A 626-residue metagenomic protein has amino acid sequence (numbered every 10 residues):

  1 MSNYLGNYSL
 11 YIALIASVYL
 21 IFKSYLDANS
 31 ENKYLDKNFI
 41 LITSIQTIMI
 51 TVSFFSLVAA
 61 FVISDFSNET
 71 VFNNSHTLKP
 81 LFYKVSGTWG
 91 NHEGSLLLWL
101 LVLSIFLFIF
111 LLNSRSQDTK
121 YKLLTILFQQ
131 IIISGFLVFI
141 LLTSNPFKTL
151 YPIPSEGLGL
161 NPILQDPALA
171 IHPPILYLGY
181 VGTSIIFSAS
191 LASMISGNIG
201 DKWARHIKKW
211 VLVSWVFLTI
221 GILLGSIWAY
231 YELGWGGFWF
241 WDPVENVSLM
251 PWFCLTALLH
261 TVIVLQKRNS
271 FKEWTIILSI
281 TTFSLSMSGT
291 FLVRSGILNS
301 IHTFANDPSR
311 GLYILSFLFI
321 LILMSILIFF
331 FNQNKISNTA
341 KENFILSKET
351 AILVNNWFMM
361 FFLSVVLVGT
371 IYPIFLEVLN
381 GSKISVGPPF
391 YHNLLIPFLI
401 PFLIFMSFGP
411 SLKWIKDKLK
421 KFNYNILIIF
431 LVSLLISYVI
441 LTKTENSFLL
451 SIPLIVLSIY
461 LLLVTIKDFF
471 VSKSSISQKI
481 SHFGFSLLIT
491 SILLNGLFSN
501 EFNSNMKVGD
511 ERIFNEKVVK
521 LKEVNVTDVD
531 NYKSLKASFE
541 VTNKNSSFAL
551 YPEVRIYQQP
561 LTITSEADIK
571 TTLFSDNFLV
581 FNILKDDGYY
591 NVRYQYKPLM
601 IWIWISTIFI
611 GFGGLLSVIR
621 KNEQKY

Functional and structural regions predicted by a protein language model:
M1-S9, N32-K37, A59-E93, N145-P173 (+8 more regions): Membrane-interface interhelical loops and short amphipathic "cap" helices that link adjacent transmembrane segments
M1-Y34, I50-V52, N68, P243-F253 (+5 more regions): Contiguous transmembrane helix-bundle modules in multi-pass membrane proteins
Y11-F22, A28, S95-L150, P154-S226 (+1 more regions): A conserved hydrophobic secondary-structure block that centers on an alpha-helix together with its immediately flanking
N29-I50, L112-S134, I195-V216, V264-I280 (+4 more regions): Membrane-interfacial loop-to-helix junctions in multi-pass inner-membrane proteins
I45-V62, F217-S226, L285, G484: A generic, lipid-embedded transmembrane alpha helix
G225-S226, G236-G237, P243-S284, S288: Conserved active-site neighborhood of enzyme catalytic/cofactor-binding cores
S433, S486-E623: Accessory, solvent-exposed terminal regions and/or long lumenal/extracellular loops of proteins
